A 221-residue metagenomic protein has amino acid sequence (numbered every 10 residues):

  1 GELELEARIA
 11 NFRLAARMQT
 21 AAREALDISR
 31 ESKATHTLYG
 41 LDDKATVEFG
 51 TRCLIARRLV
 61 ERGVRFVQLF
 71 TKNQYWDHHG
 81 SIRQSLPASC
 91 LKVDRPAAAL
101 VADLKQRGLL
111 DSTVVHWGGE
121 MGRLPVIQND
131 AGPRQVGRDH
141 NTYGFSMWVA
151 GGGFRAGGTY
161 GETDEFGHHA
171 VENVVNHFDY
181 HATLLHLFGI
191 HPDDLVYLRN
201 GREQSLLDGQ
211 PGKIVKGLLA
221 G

Functional and structural regions predicted by a protein language model:
G1-G221: Ligand-binding pockets and gating/stacking loops
